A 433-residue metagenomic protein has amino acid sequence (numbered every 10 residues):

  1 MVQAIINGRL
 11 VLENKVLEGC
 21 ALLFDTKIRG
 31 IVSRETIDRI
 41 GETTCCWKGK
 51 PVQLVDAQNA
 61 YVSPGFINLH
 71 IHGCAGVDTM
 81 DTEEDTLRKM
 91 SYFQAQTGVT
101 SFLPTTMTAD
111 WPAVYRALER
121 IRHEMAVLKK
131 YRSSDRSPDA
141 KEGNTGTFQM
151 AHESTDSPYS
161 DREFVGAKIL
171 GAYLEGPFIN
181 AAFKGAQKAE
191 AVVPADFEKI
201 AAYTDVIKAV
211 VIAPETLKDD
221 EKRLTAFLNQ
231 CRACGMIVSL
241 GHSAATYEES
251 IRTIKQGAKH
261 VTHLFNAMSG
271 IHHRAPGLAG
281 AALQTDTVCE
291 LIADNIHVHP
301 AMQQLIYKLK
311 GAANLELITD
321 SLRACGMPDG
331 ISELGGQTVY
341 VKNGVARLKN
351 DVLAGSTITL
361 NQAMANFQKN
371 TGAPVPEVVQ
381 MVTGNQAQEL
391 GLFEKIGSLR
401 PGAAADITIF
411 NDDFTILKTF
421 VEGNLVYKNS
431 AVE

Functional and structural regions predicted by a protein language model:
M1-C45: N-terminal metal-binding scaffold of metallo-dependent hydrolase/deaminase domains
Q3-I5, N14, G41-R88, Y92: Replace "His-x-His-based motif
G8, Q388, S398-E433: C-terminal cap of metal-dependent C-N hydrolases
A60-V62, L69, T79-S134, K141 (+4 more regions): Alpha-helical scaffold segments that flank or form the walls of functional sites
H72, R88-R120, A167-N180, T204-E215 (+4 more regions): Divalent metal-dependent hydrolysis catalytic cores, especially in the metallo-beta-lactamase
Y92-L103, A181-V206, I251-L264, A275-V288 (+1 more regions): Active-site gating loops and adjacent loop-to-helix segments of metal-dependent hydrolytic enzymes
A202-M327: Active-site core of metal-dependent hydrolases
A281-C289, Y307-T319, C325-A403, I407-F410: His/Asp/Glu-enriched, well-ordered alpha-helical/loop segment that forms or immediately abuts the divalent-metal
